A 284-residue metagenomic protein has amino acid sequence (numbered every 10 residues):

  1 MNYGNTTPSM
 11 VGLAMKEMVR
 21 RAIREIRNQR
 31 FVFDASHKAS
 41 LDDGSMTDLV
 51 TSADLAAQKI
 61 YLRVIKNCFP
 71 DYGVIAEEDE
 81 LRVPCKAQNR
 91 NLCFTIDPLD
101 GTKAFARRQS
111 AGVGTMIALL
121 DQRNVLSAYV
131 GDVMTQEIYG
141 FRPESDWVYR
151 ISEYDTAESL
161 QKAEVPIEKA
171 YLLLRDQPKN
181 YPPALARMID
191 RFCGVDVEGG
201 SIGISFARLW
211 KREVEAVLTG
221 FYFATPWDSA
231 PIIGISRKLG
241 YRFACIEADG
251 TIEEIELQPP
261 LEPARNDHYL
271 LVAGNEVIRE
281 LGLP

Functional and structural regions predicted by a protein language model:
M1-L99: N-terminal subdomain of lithium-sensitive/metallo-dependent phosphomonoesterases centered on the IMPase/IPPase/PAP
A22, I26, D54, I65 (+5 more regions): Residue-level signal for inorganic ion chemistry
F33-D42, W147-R150, R191-G199, F243-A244: Short secondary-structure junctions
Y72-G73, C93-F94, S127, E215-A216 (+1 more regions): Structural motif
E77, G131, G220: Conserved residues at the C-terminal ends of beta-strands
K86-R150: DPxDG-like acidic metal-binding loop motif
E153-A157, Q161-A163: Short flanking/linker segments adjacent to small metal-binding domains or redox-active Cys/His motifs
Q161-P284: An extended, acidic
